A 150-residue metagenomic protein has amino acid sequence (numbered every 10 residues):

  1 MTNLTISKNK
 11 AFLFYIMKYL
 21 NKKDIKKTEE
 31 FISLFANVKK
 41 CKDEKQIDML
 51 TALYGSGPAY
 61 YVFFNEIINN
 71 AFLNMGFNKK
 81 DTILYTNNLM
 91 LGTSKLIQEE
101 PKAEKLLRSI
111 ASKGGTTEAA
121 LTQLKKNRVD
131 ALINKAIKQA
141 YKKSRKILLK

Functional and structural regions predicted by a protein language model:
M1-L4, E29: Rossmann-fold dehydrogenase core element
T2, K18-L20, G55: Short coil/turn segments
S7-A11: Short, charged, surface-exposed secondary-structure boundary motifs
F12-M49, Y60-E99, K143: Internal alpha-helical scaffold of NAD(P)-dependent oxidoreductase catalytic cores
D48-A59, L107: A short glycine-threonine-serine/GTX helix/turn-capping micro-motif
A59-Y61, E118-A119: Short, electropositive, low-hydrophobicity segments enriched in small/polar residues
L84-N87, L91-K150: NAD(P)-dependent Rossmann-like dehydrogenase/reductase catalytic/cofactor-binding core
